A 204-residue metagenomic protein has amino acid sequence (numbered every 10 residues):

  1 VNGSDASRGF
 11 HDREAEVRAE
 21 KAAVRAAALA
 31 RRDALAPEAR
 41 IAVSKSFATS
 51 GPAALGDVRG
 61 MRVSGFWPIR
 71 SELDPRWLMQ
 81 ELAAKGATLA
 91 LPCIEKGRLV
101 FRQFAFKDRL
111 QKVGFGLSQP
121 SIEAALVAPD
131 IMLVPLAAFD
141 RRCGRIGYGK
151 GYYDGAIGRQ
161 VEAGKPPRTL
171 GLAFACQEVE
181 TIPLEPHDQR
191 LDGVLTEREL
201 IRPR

Functional and structural regions predicted by a protein language model:
V1-A19, A30-D33, E123-M132, R141-R145 (+1 more regions): Surface-exposed, charge/polar-rich loops and edge strands
N2-V127: N-terminal active-site beta-alpha-beta segment that forms phosphate/nucleotide-binding and substrate-recognition loops
A28, G65, L89, L133 (+2 more regions): A residue-level signal for conserved active-site and pocket-lining positions in enzyme catalytic cores
P68-S71, A137-R141: Short glycine-rich anion-binding loops that position phosphate/pyrophosphate groups of nucleotides and phosphorylated
Q80, Y148-D154: Charged helix-capping and loop-helix junction motifs
S118-P120, P135-A138: A structured binding-face within diverse protein domains that lines the active/interaction site
